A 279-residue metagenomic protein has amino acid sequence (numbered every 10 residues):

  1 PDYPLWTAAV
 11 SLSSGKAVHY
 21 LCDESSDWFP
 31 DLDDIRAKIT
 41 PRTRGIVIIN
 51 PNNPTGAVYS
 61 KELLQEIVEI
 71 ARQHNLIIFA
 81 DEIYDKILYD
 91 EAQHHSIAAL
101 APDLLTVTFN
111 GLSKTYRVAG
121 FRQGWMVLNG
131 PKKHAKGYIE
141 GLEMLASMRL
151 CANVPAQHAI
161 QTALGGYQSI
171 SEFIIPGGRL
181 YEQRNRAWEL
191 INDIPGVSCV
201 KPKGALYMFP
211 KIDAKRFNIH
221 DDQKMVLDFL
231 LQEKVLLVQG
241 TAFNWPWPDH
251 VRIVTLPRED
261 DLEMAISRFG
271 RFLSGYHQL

Functional and structural regions predicted by a protein language model:
P1-A17: Substrate-binding/gating loop at the entrance of the active-site cleft, primarily in PLP-dependent aminotransferase-like
W6, I67, I97: Aromatic/hydrophobic pocket-lining residues that form π-stacking "cages" and hydrophobic walls in ligand
V10, I46, N53, D81 (+8 more regions): Generic structural signal for small/hydrophobic residues in well-ordered secondary structure, especially within
S13, Q73-H74, L104, I194 (+2 more regions): Helix C-cap/helix->beta junction micro-motif
V18, C22-H94: Active-site phosphate-binding strand-loop segment of PLP-dependent enzymes
A37, N218-K224, D228-L237, A242-L279: PLP-dependent enzyme catalytic core of the Aspartate aminotransferase-like
A99-G178, W188-E189, L273: Conserved core segment of the aminotransferase class I/II
Q161, G177-W188, C199-D213, W247: Conserved glycine-rich beta-strand-loop-beta hairpin in the small C-terminal domain of fold type I
